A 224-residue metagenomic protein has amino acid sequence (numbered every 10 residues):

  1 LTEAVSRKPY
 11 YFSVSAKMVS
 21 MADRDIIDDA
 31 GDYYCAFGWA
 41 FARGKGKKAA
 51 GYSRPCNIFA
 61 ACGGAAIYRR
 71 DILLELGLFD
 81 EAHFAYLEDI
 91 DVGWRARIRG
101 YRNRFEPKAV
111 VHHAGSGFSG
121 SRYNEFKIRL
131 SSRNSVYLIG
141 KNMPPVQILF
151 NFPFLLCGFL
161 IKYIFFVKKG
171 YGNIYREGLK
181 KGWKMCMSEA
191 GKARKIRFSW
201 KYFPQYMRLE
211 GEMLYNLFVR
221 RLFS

Functional and structural regions predicted by a protein language model:
L1, F59-V110: A short, conserved alpha-helix in the catalytic core of glycosyltransferases
L1-W39: Conserved donor NDP-sugar-binding/catalytic core segment of glycosyltransferases
A4, L138-I139: Short alpha-helical functional segments enriched in proximate histidine and acidic residues
S13-S15, A22, A42, F105-P107 (+1 more regions): Hydrophobic residues in well-ordered beta-strands that form the structural core
I26-I27, W39-F41, K47-D71, I90-V92 (+1 more regions): A recurrent flexible, glycine/aromatic-enriched loop bordering the glycosyltransferase active site that acts as
R99-R102, E106-N124, N134, L138: Active-site donor/metal-binding and catalytic loop motifs of nucleotide-sugar-dependent glycosylation enzymes
I148-S224: Non-catalytic, C-terminal membrane-associated alpha-helical segments of glycosyltransferases
